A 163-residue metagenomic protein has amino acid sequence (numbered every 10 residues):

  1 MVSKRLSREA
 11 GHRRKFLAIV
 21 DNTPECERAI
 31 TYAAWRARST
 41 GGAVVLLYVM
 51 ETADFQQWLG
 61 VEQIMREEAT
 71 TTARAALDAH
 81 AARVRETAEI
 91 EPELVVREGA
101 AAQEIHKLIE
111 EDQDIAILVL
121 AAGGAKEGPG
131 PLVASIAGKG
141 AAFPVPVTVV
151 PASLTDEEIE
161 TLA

Functional and structural regions predicted by a protein language model:
M1-R5, I109-A163: Gly/Ser-rich helix-loop-strand patches that form or flank binding pockets for ribonucleotide-derived cofactors
L6, Y48-A75, E157-A163: Acidic, proline/glycine-rich short linear motifs
L6-G60, A142-F143: Small/aliphatic-rich secondary-structure junction motif
A29, Q56-L59, H106-K107, G130-P131 (+1 more regions): Short, well-ordered secondary-structure micro-motifs
Y32, E68-H80, E104: Short, solvent-exposed amphipathic alpha-helices that sit in or adjacent to ligand/effector-binding or catalytic
R36, E104-E111: CheY-like receiver
P92-L94: Rossmann-fold cofactor-recognition segment
V96-E104: Charged docking surfaces used in two-component/phosphorelay signaling
